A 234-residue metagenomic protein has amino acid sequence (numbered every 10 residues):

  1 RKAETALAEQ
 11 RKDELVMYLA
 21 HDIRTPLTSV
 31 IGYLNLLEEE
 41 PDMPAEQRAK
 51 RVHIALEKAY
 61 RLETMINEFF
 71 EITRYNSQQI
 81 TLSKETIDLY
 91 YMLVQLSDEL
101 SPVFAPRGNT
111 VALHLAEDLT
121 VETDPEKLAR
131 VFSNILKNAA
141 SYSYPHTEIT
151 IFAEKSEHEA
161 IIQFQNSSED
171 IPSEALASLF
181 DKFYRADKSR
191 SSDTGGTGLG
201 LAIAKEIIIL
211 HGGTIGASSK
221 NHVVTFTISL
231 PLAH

Functional and structural regions predicted by a protein language model:
E38-A45: Short acidic helix/loop segment immediately C-terminal to the autophosphorylated histidine in two-component histidine
S83-T86, A105, T110-T120: Conserved catalytic submotifs in the C-terminal HATPase_c
A139-A140: Short helix-loop "hinge" at the ATP-lid/N-box region of the Bergerat-fold HATPase_c
H146-H158: Short beta-strand/loop element within the Bergerat-fold HATPase_c
I171-R185: Short conserved segment of the HATPase_c
G195, G200, A204: Short alpha-helical Gxxx[C/S/T] motif in the catalytic ATP-binding
G212-G213: Conserved glycine-rich
